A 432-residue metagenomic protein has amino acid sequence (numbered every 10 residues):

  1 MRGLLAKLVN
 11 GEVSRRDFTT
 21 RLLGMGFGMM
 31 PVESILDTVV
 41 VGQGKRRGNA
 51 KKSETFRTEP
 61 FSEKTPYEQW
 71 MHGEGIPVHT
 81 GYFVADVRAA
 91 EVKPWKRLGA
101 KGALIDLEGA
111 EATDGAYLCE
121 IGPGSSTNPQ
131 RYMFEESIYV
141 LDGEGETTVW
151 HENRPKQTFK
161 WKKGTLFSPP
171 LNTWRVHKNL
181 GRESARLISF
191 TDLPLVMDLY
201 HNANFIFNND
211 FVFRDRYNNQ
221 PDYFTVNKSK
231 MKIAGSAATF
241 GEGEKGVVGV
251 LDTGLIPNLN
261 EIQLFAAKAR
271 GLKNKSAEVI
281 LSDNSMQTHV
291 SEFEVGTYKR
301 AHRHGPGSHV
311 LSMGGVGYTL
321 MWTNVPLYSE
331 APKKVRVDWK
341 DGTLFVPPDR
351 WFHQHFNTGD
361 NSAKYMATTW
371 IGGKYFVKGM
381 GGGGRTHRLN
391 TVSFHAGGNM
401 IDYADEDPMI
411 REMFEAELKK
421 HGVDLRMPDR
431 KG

Functional and structural regions predicted by a protein language model:
M1-D17, V39-V41: N-terminal secretory signal peptides
R15-V40: N-terminal export signals
K45-A112, F205-H289, Y403-G432: A short, N-terminal "cap"/entry segment at the start of jelly-roll beta-barrel domains of the cupin/DSBH fold
Y117-Y132, H289-H304: Conserved short histidine dyad/triad with adjacent acidic residue
S126, R131, E135-K163, R303 (+1 more regions): A short beta-strand-loop-beta hairpin characteristic of the jelly-roll/cupin
S137-Y139, S168, R182-N202, V310-L311 (+2 more regions): A short hydrophobic beta-strand segment most commonly corresponding to one strand of the jelly-roll/cupin
K160-L180, D192, V337-G359, T369-W370: Conserved metal-binding segment of the jelly-roll/cupin
T323, Y328-V337, F356-T358, A363-G432: C-terminal flanking tails of non-heme Fe-dependent oxygenases
